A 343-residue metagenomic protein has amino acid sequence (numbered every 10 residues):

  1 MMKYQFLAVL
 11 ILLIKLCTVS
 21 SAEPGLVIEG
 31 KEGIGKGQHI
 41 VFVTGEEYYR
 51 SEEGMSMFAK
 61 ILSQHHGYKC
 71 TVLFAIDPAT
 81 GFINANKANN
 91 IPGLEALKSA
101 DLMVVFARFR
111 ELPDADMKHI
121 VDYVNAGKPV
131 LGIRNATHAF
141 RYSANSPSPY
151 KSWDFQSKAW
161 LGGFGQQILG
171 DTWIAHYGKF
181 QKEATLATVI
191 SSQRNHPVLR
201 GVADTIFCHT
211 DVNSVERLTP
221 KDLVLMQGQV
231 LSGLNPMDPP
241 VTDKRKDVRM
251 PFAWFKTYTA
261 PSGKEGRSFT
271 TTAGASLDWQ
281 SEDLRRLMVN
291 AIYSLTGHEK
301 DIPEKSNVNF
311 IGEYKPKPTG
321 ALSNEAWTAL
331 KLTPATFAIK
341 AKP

Functional and structural regions predicted by a protein language model:
M1-L7: Bacterial N-terminal signal peptides that target proteins for export
A8-T18: Bacterial N-terminal signal peptides
E23-E32, V41-V43, E47-F140: Helical hinge/lid and interdomain linker segments adjacent to catalytic or ligand-binding clefts that mediate domain
E23-G35, G54, I61-Y68, S232-P343: Extracellular ligand-binding/catalytic regions of CAZymes and related secreted enzymes and adhesion modules
G25, S63, K69, A88 (+2 more regions): Catalytic beta-strand/loop cores that center a nucleophilic Ser/Cys/Thr and support acyl-enzyme chemistry
Q38: Nucleotide donor/acceptor-binding cores
V105, R110-G201: A glycine-rich, often tryptophan-bearing local segment used as a flexible ligand/cofactor-contacting loop or short
P129, A136-T137, V230, G274-S276: Catalytic metal-binding/acid-base residues of hydrolase active sites
